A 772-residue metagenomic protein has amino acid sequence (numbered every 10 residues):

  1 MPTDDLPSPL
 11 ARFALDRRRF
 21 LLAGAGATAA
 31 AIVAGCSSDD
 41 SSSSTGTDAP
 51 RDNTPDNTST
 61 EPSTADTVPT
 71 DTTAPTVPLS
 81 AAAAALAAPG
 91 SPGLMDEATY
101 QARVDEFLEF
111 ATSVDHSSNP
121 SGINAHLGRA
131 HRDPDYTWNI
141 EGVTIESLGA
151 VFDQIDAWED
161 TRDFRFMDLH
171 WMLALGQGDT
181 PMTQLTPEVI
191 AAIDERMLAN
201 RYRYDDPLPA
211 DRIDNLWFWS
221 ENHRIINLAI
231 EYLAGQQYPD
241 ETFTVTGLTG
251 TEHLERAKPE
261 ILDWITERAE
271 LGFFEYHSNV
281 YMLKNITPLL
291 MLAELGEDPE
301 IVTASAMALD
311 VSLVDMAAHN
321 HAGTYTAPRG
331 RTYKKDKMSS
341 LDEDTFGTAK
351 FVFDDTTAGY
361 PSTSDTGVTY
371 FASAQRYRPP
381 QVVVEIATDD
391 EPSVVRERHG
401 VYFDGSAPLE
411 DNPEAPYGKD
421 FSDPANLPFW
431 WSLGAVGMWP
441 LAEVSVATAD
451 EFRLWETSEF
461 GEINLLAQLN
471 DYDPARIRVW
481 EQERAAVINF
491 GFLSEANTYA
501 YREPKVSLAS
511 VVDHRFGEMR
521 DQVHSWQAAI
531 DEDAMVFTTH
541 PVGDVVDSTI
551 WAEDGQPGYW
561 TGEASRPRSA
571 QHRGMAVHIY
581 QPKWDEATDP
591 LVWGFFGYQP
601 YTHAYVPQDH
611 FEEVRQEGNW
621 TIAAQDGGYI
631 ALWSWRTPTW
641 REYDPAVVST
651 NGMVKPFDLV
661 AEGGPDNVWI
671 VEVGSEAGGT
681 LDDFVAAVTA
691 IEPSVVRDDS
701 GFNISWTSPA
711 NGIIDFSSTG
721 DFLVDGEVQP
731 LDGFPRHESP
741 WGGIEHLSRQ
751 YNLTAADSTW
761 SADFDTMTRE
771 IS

Functional and structural regions predicted by a protein language model:
M1-L15, G24-A34: N-terminal secretory signal peptides
S37-T45: Bacterial lipoprotein signal-peptidase II cleavage site
T47-D48, N53-T76: Extracellular mucin-like PTS domains
P75-I226, Y238-P239, L248, E252-I261 (+2 more regions): Ser/Thr/Asn(+Pro)-rich, low-complexity disordered segments
M167-W171, I225-Q237, L283-L295: Contiguous, well-ordered alpha-helical segments that form the cores/surfaces of helical PPI scaffolds
F218-E221, E275-M282: A glycine-rich, coil/turn loop motif that links secondary-structure elements
E241-V245, L292-A304: Inter-helical turn/loop segments and adjacent helix faces that build the functional surface of alpha-helical bundle
T303-F371: Extended amphipathic alpha-helical segments with heptad-repeat/coiled-coil character used for oligomerization, fusion
